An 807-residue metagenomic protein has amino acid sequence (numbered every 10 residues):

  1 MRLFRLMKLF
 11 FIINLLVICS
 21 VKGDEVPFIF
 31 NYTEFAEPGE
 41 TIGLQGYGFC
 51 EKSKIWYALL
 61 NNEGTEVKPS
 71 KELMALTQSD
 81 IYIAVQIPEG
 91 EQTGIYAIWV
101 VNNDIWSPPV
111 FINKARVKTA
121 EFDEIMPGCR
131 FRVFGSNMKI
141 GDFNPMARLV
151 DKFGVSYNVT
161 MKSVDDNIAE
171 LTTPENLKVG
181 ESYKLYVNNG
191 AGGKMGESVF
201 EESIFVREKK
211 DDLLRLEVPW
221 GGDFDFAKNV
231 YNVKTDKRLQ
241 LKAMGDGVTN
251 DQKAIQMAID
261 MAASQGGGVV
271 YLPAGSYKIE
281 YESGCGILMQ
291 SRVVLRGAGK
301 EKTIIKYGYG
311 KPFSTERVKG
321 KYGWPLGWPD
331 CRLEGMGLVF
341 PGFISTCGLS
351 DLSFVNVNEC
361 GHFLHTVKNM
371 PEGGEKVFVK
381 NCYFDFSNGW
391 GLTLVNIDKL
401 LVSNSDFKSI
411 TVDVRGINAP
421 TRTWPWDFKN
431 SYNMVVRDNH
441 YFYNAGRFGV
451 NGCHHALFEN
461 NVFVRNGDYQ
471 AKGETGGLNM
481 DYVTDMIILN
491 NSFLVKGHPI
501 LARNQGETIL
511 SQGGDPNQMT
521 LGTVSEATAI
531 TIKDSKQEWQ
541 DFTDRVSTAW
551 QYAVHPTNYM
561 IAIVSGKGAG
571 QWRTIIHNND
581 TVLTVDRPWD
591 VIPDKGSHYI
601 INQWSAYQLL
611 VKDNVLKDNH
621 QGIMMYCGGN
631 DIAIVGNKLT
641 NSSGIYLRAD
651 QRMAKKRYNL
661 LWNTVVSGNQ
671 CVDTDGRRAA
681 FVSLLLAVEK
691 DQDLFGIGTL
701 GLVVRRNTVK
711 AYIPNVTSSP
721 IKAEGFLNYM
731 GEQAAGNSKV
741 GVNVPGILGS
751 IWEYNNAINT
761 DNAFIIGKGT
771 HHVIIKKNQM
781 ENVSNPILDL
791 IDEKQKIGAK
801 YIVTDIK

Functional and structural regions predicted by a protein language model:
G23-S70, L76, I95, N102-R148 (+1 more regions): Beta-strand/beta-sandwich contexts
I87-T93, E175-E181: Surface-exposed, short loops/turns at beta-strand junctions within beta-sandwich domains
G193-K194, G267-G268, Y281-G284, K300-G310 (+18 more regions): Short glycine/acidic-rich loop motifs that flank beta-strands on beta-rich extracellular proteins
E202-M257, K807: Right-handed parallel beta-helix/beta-solenoid
T249-V294, A298-P312: N-terminal extracellular ligand-recognition/capping segment immediately after the signal peptide
Q290-S291, K300, W328, L333 (+44 more regions): Parallel beta-helix/beta-solenoid
L352, C382, S405, N439 (+9 more regions): Consensus "Asn ladder" position of solenoid repeat domains
H498-K595: Autoprocessing Asn-cyclization modules and mimics
